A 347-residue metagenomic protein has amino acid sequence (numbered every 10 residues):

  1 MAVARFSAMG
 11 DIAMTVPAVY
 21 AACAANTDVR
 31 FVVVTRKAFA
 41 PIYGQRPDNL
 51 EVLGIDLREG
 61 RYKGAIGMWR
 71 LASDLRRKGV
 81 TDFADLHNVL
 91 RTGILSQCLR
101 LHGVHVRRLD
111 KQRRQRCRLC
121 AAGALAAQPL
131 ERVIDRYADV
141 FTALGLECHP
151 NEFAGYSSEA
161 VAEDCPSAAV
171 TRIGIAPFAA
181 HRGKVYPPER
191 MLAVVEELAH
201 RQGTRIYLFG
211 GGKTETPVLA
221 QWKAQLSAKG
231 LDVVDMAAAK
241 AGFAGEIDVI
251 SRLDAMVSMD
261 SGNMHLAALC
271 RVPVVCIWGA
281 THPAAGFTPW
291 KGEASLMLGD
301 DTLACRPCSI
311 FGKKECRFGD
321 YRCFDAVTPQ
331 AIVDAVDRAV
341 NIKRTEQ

Functional and structural regions predicted by a protein language model:
M1-Q347: Catalytic machinery of carbohydrate-active enzymes, primarily nucleotide-sugar-dependent glycosyltransferases
